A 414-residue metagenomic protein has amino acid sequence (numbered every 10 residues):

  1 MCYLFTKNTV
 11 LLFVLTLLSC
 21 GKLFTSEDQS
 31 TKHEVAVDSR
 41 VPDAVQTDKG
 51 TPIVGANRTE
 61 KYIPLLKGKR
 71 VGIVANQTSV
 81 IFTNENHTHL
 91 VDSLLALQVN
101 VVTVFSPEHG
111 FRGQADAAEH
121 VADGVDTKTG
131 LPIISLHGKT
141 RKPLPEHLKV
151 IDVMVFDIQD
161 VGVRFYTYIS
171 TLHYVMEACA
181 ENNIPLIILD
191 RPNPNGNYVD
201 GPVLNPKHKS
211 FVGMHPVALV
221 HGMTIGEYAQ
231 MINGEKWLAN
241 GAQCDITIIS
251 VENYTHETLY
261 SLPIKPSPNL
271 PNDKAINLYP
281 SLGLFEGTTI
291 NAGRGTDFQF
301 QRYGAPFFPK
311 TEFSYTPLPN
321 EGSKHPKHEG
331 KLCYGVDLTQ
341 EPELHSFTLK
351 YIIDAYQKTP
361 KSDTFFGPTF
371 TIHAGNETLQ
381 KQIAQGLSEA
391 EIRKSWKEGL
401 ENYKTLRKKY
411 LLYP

Functional and structural regions predicted by a protein language model:
M1-Q46: Bacterial Sec-dependent N-terminal signal peptides
N100-E108, L189: Short internal beta-strands
G113-A118, I187-K209: Glycine-rich, charge-decorated loop segments at or immediately adjacent to ligand/cofactor-binding or catalytic sites
A122-I151, V163: Glycine-rich oxoanion-binding loops at beta->alpha junctions
D160-L172: Glycine/threonine-rich flexible loop motifs
K209-Y279: Conserved anion/nucleotide-ligand pocket segment
E252-E329: Glycine-rich, aromatic-lined ligand/substrate-binding cores of catalytic and carbohydrate-binding domains
Q299-K397: Conserved functional hotspot residues or short segments at active or partner-binding sites across diverse domains
